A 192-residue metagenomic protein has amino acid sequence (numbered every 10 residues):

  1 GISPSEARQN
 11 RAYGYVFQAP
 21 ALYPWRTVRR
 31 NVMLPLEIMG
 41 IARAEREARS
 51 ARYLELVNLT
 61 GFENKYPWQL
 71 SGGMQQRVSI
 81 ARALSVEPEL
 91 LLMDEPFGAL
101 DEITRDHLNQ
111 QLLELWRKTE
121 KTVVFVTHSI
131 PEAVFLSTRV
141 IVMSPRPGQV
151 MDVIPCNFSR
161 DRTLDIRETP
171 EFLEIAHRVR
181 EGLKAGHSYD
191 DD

Functional and structural regions predicted by a protein language model:
G1-G14, I38, R43-E47, R117 (+1 more regions): ABC ATPase NBD coupling module
Q18-Y23, S129: Catalytic "switch" loops of ABC-type ATPases
R26-M33: Short coil-to-helix segment of the ABC ATPase nucleotide-binding domain corresponding to the Q-loop/switch region
M33, E37, A44-F62, E114: Conserved ABC ATPase "signature" region
K65-W68, V86: Conserved signature/switch motifs of ABC ATPase nucleotide-binding domains
I80: Hydrophobic anchor residue at the start of the ABC signature
L91-D94: Catalytic Walker B motif of ABC-type/P-loop ATPase nucleotide-binding domains
